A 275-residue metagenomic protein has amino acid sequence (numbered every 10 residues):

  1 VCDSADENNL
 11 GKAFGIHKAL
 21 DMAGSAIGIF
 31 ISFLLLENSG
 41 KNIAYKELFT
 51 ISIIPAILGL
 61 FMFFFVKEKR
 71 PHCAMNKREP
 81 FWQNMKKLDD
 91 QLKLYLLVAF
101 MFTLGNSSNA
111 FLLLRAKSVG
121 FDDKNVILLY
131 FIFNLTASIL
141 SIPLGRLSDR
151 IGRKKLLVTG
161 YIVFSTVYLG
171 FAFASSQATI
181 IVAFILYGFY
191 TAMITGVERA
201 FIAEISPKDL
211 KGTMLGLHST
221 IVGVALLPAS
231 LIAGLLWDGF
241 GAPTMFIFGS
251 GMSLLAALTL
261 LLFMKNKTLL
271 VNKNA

Functional and structural regions predicted by a protein language model:
V1-A5, M193-S206: Intracellular juxtamembrane helix-capping segments at the cytosolic ends of symmetry-related transmembrane helices
F14-S32, S219-A229: Glycine-rich segments within core transmembrane alpha-helices of 12-TM secondary carriers
A26-K46, P228-T244: Transmembrane alpha-helix termini and helix-breaking/packing motifs in multi-pass membrane transporters
E37, I162-S175, L261: C-terminal ends and interior cores of transmembrane alpha-helices in multi-pass membrane transporters/permeases
I53, K155-G170, S250: Structural signature of the two symmetry-related core transmembrane helices
I53-C73, T259-M264: C-terminal membrane-cytosol helix-exit motif in multi-pass small-molecule transporters
E68-V98: Juxtamembrane intracellular "pre-TM" segments in multi-pass secondary transporters
A110-V126, Y130: Short amphipathic helix-loop junctions that connect adjacent transmembrane helices in Major Facilitator Superfamily/SLC
